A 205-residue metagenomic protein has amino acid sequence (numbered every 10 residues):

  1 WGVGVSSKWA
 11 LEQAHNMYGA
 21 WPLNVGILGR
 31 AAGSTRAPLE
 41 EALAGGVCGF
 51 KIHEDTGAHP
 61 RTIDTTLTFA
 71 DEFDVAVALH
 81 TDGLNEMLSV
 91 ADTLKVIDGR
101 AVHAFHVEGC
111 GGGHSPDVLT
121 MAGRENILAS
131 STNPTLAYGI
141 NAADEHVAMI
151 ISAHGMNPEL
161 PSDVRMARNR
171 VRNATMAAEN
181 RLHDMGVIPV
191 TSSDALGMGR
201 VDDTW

Functional and structural regions predicted by a protein language model:
W1, A20-L23, A42-G49, M156-D163: Gly-rich Lys/Arg/Thr-decorated short loops/hinges at beta-loop-alpha junctions or inter-strand turns that position
W1-A14, L88-S89: Metal-associated gating/positioning segment near the N- to mid-region
G2-V3, L23-T35, I52-D55, N169-R170: Active-site mouth loops of central-metabolism enzymes
A14-W21, G45, H53, F73 (+1 more regions): Change "in soluble alpha/beta enzymes" to "in soluble alpha/beta proteins
P22-I27, F73-V77: Short beta-strand/loop segments at the ligand-binding rim of alpha/beta enzyme cores
S34-P38, T62: Short acidic active-site motifs
A37-E41, A91: Catalytic cores of alpha/beta
I52-N180, D184-W205: Active-site core of metal-dependent hydrolases
